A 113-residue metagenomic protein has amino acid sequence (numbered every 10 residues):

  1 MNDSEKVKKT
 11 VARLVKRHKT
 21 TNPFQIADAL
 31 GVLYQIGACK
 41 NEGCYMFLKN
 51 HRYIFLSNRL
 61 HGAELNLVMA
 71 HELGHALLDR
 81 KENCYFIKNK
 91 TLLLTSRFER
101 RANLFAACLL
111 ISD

Functional and structural regions predicted by a protein language model:
M1-D113: Active-site hotspot residues in diverse enzymes, especially metal/ion-binding acidic/histidine motifs
